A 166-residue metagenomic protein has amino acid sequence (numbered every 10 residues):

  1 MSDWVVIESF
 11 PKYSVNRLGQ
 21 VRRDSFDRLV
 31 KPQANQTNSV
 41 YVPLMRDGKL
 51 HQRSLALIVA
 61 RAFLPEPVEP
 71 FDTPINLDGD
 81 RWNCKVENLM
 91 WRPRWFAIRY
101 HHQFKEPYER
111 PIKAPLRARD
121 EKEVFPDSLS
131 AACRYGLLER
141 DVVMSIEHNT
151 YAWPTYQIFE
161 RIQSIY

Functional and structural regions predicted by a protein language model:
M1-T73, D80-R161: Conserved recognition-core residues within compact binding domains
I162-Y166: Intrinsically disordered, low-complexity and often Lys/Arg-enriched segments
